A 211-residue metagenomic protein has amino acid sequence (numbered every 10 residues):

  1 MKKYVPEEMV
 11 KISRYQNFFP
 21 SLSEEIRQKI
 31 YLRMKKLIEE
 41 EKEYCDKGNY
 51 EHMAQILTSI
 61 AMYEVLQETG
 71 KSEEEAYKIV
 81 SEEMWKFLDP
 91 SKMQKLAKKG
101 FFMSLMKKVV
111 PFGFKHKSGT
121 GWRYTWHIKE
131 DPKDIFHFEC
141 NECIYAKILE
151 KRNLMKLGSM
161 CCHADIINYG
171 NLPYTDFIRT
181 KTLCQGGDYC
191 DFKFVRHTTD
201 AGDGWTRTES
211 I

Functional and structural regions predicted by a protein language model:
M1-L66: N-terminal, charged low-complexity regulatory/assembly segments
K3, K47, E51, K107-P111 (+5 more regions): Sparse, context-dependent recognition of short Cys/His-centered cofactor- or disulfide-binding micro-motifs
K3-K11, S59-I60, E64-V65, T69 (+2 more regions): Short flexible/disordered coil segments
E7, K35, E39, E43 (+7 more regions): Residue-level signal for well-ordered alpha-helical segments
N17-F19, S72, P132, D165: Alpha-helix initiation/capping motif
Q28, L37-I38, D46, Y77 (+10 more regions): A sequence-level detector of short, solvent-exposed, charge-rich linear segments
A54-I60, E64-N153, L157: Amphipathic interaction/junction segments at domain boundaries or subunit interfaces
H127-C162, I166-I211: Short terminal or interdomain "cap/linker" segment that borders an active site or interface and mediates
